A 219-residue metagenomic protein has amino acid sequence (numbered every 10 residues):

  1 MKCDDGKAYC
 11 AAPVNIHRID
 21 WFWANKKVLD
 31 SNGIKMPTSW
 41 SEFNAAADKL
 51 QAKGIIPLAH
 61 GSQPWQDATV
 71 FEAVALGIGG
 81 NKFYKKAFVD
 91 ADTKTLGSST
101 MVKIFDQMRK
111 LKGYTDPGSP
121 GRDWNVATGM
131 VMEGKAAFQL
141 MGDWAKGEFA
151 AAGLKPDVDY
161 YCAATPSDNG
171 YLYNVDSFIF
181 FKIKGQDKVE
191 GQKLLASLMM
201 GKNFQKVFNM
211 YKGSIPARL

Functional and structural regions predicted by a protein language model:
M1, K35, I78-K103, A151-K155 (+1 more regions): Short, solvent-exposed loop/beta-turn-alpha elements that line the ligand-binding surface or hinge of extracytoplasmic
K2-M36, N44, Q63-V89, L172-F181: Periplasmic solute-binding protein
S31-M36, R109-D123, K135, G153-D159: A local structural motif
S31-N32, G113, A151-I215: Extracytoplasmic/periplasmic substrate-recognition and gating elements
W40-A45, G118-E133: Short helix-initiation/N-cap motifs at beta->coil->alpha
A47-L50, V89-P120: Glycine-centered hinge/linker elements that transmit conformational signals in sensory and ligand-binding systems
G54-P57, E133-G142: Alpha-to-beta junction loops
W124, M141-K146: Beta->alpha turn/N-cap motifs
